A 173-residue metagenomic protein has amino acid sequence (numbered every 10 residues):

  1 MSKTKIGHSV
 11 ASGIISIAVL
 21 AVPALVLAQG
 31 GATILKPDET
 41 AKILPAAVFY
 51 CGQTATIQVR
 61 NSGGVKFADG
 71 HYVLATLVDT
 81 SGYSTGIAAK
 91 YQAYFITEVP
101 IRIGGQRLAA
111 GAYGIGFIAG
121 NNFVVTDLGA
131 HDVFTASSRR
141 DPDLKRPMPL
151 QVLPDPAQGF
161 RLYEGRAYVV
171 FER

Functional and structural regions predicted by a protein language model:
M1-H8: N-terminal secretory signal peptides that target proteins for export/translocation
G7, A112-I115, L162: Conserved short hydrophobic patches within well-ordered secondary structure
H8, A18, Y94-F95: Generic hydrophobic-segment detector
S12-A24: Bacterial N-terminal signal peptides
A28-G86, F134-R173: Primarily secretory-pathway and cell-envelope proteins
T80-L128: Mid-length scaffold segments of soluble, non-membrane domains
I115-P147: Acidic, glycine-rich flexible loop segments
